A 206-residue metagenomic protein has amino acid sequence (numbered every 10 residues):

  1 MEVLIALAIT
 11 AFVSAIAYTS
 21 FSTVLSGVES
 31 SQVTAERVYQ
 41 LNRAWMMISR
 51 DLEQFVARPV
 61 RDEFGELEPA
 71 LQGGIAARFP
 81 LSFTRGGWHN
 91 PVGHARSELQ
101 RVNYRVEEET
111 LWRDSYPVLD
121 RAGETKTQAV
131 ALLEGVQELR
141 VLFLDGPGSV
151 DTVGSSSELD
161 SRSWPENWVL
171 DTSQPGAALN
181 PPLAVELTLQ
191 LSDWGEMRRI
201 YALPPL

Functional and structural regions predicted by a protein language model:
M1-F21: N-terminal single-pass transmembrane signal-anchor helix
I9, M46-M47, M197: Low-complexity, Gly/Pro
I16-A122: Extracytoplasmic beta-strand-rich oligomerization domains located immediately C-terminal to a leader/signal peptide
T84-N180: Intrinsically disordered, low-complexity regions enriched in Pro/Ser/Thr/Gly and acidic residues
P182-A184: Extracellular Ig-like/FN3 beta-sandwich strand-entry sites
E186-D193: Short, exposed beta-strand-loop hairpins at the edges of beta-sheets in extracellular/periplasmic proteins
R198-L203: Edge beta-strands of extracellular beta-sandwich domains
